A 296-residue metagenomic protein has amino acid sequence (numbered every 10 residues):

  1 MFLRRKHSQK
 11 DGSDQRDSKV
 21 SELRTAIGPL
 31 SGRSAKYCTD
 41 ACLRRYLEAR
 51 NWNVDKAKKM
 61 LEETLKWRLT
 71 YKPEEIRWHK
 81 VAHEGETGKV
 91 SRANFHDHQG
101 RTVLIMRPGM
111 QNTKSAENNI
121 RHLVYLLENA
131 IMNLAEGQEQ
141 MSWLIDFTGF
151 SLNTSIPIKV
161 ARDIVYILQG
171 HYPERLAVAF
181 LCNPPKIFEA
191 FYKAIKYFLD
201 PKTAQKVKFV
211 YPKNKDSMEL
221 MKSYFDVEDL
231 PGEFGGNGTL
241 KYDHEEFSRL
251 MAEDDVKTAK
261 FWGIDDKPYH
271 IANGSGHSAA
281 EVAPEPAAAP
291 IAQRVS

Functional and structural regions predicted by a protein language model:
M1-S296: Basic, amphipathic alpha-helical/coil surface patches used to engage anionic, phosphate-bearing ligands and membranes
